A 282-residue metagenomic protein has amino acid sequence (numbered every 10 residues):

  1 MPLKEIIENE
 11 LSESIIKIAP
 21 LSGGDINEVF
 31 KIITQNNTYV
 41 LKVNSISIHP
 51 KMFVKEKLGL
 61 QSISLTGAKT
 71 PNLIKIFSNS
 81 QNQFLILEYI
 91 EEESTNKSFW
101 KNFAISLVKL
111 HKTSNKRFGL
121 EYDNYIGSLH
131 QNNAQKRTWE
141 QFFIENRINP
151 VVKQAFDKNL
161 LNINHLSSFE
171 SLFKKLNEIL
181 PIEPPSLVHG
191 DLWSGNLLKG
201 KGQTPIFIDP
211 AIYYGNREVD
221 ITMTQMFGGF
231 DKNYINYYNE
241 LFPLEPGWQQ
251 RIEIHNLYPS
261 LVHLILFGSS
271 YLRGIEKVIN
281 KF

Functional and structural regions predicted by a protein language model:
P2-N9, N115-L187, K281: An alpha-helical support segment within catalytic cores of ATP-dependent transferases
S12-A19: Conserved N-terminal boundary motif of the eukaryotic protein kinase catalytic domain
S14, Q35-Y39, T204: Short acidic/polar mixed-charge low-complexity motifs
A19-Q141: ATP-binding pocket architecture of kinase catalytic cores
G67, H111-F118, A155, L180 (+2 more regions): A general structural signal marking secondary-structure boundaries and capping sites
N132-I144, K153, P184-L187, S194 (+3 more regions): Active-site Asp-x-Gly
S269-F282: Short, basic/aromatic-enriched C-terminal tail that caps enzymatic domains
